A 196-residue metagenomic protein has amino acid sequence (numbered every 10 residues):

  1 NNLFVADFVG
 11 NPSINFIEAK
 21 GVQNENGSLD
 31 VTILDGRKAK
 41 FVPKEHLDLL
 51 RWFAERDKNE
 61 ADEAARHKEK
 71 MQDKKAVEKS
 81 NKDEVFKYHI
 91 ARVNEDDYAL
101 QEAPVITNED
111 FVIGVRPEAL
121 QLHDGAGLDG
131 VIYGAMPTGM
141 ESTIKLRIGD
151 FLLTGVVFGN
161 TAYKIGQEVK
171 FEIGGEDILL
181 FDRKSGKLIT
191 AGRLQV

Functional and structural regions predicted by a protein language model:
N1-I14: Conserved beta-strand-loop-alpha-helix hinge in the C-terminal portion of ABC ATPase nucleotide-binding domains
P12-I14, Q23-V196: Non-catalytic connector elements of ABC transporters
